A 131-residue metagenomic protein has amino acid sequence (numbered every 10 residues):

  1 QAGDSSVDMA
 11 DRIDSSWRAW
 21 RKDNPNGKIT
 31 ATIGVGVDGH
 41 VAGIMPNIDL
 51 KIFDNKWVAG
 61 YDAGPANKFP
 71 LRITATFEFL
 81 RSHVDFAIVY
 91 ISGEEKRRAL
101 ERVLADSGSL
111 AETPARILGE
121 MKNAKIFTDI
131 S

Functional and structural regions predicted by a protein language model:
A2-S131: Conserved phosphate- and dinucleotide-binding cores of soluble alpha/beta proteins, encompassing both enzyme active
